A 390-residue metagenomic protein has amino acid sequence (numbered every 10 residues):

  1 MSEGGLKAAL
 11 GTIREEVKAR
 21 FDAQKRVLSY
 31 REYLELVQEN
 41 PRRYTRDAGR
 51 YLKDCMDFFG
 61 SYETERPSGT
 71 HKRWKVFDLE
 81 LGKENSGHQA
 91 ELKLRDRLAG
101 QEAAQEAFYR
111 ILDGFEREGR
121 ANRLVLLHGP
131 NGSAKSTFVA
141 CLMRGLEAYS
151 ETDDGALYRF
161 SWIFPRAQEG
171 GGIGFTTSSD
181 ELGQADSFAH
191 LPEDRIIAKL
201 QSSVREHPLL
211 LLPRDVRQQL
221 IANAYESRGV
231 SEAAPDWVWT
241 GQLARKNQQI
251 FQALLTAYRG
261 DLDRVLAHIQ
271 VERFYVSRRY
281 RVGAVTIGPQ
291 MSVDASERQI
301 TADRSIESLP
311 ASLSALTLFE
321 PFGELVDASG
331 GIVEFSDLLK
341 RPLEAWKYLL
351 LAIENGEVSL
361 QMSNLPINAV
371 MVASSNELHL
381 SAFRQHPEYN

Functional and structural regions predicted by a protein language model:
M1-D54, F58-F59: N-terminal accessory segments that target, anchor, or regulate ATP-driven/P-loop NTPase machines and associated
P41-N390: Conserved ASCE/P-loop NTPase catalytic core
